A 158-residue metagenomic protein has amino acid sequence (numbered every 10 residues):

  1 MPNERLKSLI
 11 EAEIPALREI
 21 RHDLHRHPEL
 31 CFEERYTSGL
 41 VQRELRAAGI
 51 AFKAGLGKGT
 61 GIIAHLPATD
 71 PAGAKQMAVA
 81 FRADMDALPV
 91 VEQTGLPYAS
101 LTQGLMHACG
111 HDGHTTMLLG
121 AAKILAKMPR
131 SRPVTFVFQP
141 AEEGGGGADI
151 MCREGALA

Functional and structural regions predicted by a protein language model:
P2-H107, T116, G120-R132: Acidic/His- and Gly-rich active-site-bordering loop/insert found across diverse amide/peptide-bond hydrolases
C109-H111: Membrane-interface loop-to-helix entry segments
G113-A158: Acidic/histidine-rich catalytic neighborhood of metal-dependent amide-processing enzymes
